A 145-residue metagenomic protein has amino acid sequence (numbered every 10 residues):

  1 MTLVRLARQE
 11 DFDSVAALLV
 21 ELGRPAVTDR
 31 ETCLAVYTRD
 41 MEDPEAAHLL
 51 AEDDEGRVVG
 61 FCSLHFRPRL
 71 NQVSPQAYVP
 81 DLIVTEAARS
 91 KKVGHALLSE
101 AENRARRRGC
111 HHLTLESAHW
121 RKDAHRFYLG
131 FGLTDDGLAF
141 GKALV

Functional and structural regions predicted by a protein language model:
M1-V4: Extreme N-terminal starter segment of soluble prokaryotic enzymes
L6-D13, A17-S74, P80, L98-S99 (+1 more regions): Acetyl-CoA-dependent GNAT
A47, H111, T134: Short acidic/polar active-site loop segments enriched in Thr and Asp
R67, T85, A118: Residue-level recognition of the GNAT/N-acetyltransferase active site
S74-E86, L138: Conserved acetyl-CoA binding element of GNAT-fold acetyltransferases
V84, S90-N103, G130: Conserved acetyl-CoA-binding loop-helix of GNAT-fold acetyltransferases
H95, R107, H119-L138, K142: Conserved active-site alpha-helix within GNAT-family acetyltransferase domains
L98, A105-E116: Conserved GNAT acetyl-CoA-binding A-motif
